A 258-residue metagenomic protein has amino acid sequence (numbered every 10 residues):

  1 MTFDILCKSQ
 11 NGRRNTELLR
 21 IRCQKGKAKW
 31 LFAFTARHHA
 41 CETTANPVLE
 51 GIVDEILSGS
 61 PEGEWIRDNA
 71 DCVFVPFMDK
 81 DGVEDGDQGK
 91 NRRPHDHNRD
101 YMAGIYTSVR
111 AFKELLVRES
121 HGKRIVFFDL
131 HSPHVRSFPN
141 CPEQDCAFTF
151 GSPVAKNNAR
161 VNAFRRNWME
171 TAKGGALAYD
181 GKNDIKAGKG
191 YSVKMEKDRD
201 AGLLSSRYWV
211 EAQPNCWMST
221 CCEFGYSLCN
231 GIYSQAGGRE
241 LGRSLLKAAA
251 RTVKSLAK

Functional and structural regions predicted by a protein language model:
M1: Extended, charged alpha/beta regions that create polyanion-binding interfaces
L6-E17, G26-D198, G202-R207, E211-A212 (+1 more regions): Active-site/substrate-binding loop(s) of hydrolase catalytic cores
R22-C23, I56, S60, A249 (+1 more regions): Structural motif corresponding to the C-terminal cap of alpha-helices
K25-G26, C229: Generic "edge-of-domain/loop-turn" microfeature
N215-M218, G231: C-terminal folded domains that constitute the principal catalytic or ligand-binding module of multi-domain proteins
L228-K258: His/Asp/Glu-rich mid-to-C-terminal helical/loop segments that flank catalytic regions of hydrolases
